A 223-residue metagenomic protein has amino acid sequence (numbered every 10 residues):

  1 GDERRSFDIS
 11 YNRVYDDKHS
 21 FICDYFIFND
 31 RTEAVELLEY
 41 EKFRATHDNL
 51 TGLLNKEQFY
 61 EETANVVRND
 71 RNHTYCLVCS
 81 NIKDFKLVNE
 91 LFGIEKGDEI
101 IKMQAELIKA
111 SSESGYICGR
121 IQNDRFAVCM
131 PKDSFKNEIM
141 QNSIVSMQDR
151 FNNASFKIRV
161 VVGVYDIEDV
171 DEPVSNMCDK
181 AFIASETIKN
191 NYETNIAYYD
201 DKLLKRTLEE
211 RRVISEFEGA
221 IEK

Functional and structural regions predicted by a protein language model:
S6-N49, E57-V67: Signal-transducing coiled-coil linker helices
Y11-R13, F28, C79, V162-D166: Sensory input modules used in signal transduction, predominantly PAS/LOV/GAF but also related non-catalytic regulatory
D30-T32, I82-K83, D133, K202: PAS/PAC or PAS-like capping segment
E39-H47, T51-C76, K83-E113, G119-V128 (+3 more regions): Conserved long alpha-helical elements within nucleotide-processing catalytic cores of c-di-GMP signaling and class III
N69, E168, V174, I183-K223: C-di-GMP signaling machinery
C76, N123-A127, N153-E186, T194-D200: A short glycine-enriched loop-to-beta-strand structural element that forms part of the catalytic core of nucleotide
E99, M103-D169, E218: GGDEF/GGEEF active-site signature
